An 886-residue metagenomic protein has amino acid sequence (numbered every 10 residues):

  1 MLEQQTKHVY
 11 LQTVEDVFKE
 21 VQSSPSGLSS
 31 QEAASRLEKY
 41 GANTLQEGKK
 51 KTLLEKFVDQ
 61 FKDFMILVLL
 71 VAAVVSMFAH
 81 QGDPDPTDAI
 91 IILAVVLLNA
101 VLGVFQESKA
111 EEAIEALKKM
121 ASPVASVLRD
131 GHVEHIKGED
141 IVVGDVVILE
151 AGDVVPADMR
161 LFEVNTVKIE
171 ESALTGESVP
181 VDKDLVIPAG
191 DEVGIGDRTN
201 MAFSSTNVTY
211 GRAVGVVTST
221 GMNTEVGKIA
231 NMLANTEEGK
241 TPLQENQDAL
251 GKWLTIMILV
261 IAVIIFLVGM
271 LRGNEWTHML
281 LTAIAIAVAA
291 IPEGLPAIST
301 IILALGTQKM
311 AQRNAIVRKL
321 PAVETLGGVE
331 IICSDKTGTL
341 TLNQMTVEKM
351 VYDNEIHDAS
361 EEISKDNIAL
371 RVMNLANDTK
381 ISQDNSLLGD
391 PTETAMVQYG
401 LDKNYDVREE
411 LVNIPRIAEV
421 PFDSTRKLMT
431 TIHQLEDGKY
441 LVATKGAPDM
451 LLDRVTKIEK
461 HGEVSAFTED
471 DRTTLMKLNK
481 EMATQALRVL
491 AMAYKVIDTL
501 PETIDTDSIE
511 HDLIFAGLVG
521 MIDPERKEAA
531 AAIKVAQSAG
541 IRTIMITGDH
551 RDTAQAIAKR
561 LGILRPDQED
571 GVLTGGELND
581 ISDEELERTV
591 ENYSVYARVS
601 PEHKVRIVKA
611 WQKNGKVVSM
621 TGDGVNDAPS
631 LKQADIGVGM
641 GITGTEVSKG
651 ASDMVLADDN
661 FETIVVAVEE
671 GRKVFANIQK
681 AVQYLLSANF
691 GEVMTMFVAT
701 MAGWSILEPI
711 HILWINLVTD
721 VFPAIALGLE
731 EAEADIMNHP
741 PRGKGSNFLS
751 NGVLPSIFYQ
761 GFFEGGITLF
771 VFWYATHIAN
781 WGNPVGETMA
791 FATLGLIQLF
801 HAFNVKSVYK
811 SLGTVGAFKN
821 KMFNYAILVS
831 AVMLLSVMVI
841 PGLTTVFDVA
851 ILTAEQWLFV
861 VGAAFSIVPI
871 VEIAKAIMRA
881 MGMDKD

Functional and structural regions predicted by a protein language model:
M1-P740, S746-L749, F762, T776-H777 (+2 more regions): Conserved cytosolic headpiece of P-type ATPases
A369, V785-G786: Alpha-helical scaffolds flanking conserved acidic
T719, E764, T788-A802: Generic alpha-helical transmembrane segments
S756-V771: Alpha-helical transmembrane segments of multi-pass integral membrane proteins
I778-P784: Membrane-helix interface and helix-disruption motif detector
